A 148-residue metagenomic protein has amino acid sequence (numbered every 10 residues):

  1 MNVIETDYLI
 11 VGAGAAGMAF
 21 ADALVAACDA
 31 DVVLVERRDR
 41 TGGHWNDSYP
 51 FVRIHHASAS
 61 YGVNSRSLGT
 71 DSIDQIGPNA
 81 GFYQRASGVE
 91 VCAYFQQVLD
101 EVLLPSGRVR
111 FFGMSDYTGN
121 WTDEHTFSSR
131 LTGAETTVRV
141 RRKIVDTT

Functional and structural regions predicted by a protein language model:
N2-V3, V138: Short, flexible hinge/linker loops that cap or flank conserved catalytic cores
V3-L34: N-terminal Rossmann-like FAD-binding beta1-loop-alpha1 element of flavoenzymes
V11-A13, V35-E36, M114, T147-T148: Short His-Asn-centered micro-motif
A19, D39-R40, E101-V102: Rossmann-like flavin
R37-Q97: Glycine-rich active-site loop/strand segments that organize a redox cofactor
D74-T148: Feature captures the FAD/FMN-dependent oxidoreductase FAD-binding
